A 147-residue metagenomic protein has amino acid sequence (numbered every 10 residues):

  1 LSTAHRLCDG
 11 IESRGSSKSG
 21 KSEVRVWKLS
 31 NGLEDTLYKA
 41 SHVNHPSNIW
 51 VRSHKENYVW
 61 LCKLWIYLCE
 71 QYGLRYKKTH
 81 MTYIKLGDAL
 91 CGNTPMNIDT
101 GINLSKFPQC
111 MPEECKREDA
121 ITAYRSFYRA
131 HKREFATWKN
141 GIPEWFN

Functional and structural regions predicted by a protein language model:
L1-N44, N48-N147: Sequence termini and other peripheral, non-core segments
